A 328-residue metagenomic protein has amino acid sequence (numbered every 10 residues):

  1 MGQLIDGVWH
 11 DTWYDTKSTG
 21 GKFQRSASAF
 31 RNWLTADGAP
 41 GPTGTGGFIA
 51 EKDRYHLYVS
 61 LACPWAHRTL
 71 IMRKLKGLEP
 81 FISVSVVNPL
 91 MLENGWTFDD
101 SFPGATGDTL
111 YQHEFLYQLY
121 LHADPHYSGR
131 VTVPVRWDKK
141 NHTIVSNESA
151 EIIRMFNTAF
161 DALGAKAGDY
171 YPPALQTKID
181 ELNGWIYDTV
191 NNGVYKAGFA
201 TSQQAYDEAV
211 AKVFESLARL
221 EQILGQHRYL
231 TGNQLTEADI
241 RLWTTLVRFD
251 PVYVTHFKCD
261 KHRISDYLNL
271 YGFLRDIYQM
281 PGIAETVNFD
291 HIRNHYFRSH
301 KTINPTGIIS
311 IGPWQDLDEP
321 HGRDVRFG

Functional and structural regions predicted by a protein language model:
M1-G328: C-terminal alpha-helical interaction module
